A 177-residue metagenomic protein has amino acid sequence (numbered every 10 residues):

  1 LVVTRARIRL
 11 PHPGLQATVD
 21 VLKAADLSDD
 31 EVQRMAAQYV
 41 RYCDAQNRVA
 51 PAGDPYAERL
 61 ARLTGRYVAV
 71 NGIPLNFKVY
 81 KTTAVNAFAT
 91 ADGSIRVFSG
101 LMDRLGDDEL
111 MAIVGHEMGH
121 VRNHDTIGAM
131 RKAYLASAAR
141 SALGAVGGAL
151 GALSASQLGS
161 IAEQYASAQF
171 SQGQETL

Functional and structural regions predicted by a protein language model:
L1-L177: A Zn2+-metalloprotease active-site environment signal
